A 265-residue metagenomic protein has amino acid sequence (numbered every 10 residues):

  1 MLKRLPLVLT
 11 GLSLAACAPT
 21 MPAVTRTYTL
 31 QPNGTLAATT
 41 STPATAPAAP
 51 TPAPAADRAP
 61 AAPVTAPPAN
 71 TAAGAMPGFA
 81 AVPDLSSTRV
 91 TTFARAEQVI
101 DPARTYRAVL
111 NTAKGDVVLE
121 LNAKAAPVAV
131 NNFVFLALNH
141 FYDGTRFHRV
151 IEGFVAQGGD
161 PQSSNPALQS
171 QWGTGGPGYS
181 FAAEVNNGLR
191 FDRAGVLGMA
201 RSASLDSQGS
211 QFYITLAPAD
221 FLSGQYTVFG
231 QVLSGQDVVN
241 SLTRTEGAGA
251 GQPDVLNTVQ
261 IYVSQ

Functional and structural regions predicted by a protein language model:
M1-A15: Sec-dependent bacterial lipoprotein signal peptides
C17-Q265: Cyclophilin-like peptidyl-prolyl cis-trans isomerases
